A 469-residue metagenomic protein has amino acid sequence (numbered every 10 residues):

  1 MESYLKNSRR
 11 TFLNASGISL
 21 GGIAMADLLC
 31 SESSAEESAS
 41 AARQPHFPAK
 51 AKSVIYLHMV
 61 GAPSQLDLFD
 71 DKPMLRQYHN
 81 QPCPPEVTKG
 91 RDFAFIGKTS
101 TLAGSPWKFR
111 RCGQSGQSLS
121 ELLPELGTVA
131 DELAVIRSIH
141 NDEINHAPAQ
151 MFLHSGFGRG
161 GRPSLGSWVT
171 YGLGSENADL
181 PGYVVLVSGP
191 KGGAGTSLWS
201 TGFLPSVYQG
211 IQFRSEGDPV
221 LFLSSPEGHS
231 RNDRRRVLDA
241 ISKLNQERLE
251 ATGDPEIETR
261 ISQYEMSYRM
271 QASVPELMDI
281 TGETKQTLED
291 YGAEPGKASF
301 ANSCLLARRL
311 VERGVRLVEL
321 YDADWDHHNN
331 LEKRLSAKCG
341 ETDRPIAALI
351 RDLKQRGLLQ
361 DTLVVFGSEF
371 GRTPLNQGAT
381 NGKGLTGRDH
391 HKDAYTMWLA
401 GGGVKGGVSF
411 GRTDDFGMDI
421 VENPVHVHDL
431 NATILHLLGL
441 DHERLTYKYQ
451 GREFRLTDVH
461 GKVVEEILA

Functional and structural regions predicted by a protein language model:
M1-A469: Ligand-binding pockets and gating/stacking loops
